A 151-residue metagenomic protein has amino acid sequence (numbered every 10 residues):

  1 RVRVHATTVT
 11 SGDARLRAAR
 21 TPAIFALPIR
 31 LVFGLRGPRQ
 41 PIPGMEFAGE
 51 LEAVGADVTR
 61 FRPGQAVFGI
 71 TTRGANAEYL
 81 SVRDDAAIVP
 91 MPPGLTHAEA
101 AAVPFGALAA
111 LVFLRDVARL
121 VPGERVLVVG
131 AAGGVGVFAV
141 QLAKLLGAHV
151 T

Functional and structural regions predicted by a protein language model:
R1-F47: N-terminal glycine-rich beta->alpha transition that marks the start or flank of a dinucleotide-binding site
H5-A6, V54-A56, T72, A131: Short, surface-exposed secondary-structure boundary micro-motifs
A14, T71-D84: A structural motif shared across PLP-dependent enzymes of the aminotransferase-like
E46-T71: A glycine-/small-residue-rich N-terminal strand-loop-strand element that serves as the cofactor-binding glycine loop
A100-T151: Mid-domain Rossmann-like dinucleotide-binding core that forms the NAD(H)/NADP(H) cofactor-binding site
